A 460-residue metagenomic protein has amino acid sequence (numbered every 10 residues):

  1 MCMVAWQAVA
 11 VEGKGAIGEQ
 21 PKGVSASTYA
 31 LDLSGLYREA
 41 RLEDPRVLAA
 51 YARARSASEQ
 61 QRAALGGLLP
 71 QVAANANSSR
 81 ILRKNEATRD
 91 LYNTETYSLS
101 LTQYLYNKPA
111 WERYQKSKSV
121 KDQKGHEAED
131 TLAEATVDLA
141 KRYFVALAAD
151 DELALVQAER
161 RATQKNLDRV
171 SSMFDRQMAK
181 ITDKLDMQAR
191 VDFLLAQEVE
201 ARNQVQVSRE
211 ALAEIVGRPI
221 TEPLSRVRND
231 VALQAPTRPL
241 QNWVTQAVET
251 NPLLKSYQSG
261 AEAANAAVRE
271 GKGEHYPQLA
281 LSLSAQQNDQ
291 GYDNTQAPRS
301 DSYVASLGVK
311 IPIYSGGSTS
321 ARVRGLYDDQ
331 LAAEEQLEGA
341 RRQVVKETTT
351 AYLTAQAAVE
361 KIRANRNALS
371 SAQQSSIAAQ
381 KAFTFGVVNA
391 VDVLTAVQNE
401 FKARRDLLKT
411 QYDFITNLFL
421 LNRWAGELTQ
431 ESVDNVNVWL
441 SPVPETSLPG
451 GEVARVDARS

Functional and structural regions predicted by a protein language model:
V9-S25, D406-S460: Acidic, low-complexity, intrinsically disordered peripheral segments
G15, E134-Q246, A351-T354, A358 (+3 more regions): Periplasmic alpha-helical coiled-coil/stalk elements that build and connect Gram-negative outer-membrane
I17-E39: Regulatory alphaC helix of protein kinase catalytic domains
S34-R41, K184, R218-S284, Q430-S460: Amphipathic alpha-helical coiled-coil scaffold segments and their short linker/junction regions
R38-L48, R55-P70, S98-K116, H126-A133 (+7 more regions): A glycine-/polar-enriched beta->alpha junction
A49-A64, T131, A135-V156, K165 (+6 more regions): Amphipathic alpha-helical coiled-coil segments
S78-L82, L105, A285-D289, I311-S315 (+1 more regions): Transmembrane beta-strands of outer-membrane beta-barrel pores
T88-T94, T295-S302: Replace "Gram-negative outer membrane beta-barrel proteins" with "bacterial and organellar outer membrane beta-barrel
